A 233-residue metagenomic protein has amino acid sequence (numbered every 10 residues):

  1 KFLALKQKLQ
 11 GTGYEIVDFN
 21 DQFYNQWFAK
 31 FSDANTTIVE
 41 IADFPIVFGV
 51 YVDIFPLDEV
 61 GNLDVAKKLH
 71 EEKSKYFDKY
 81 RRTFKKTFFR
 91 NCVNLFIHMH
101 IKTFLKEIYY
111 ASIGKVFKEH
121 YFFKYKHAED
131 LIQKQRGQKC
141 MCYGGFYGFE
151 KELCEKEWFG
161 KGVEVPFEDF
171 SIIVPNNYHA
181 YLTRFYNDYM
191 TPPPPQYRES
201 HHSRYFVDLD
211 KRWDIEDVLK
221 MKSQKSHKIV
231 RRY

Functional and structural regions predicted by a protein language model:
F2-N62, R82-T83, R90-L95, K102-Y186 (+1 more regions): Conserved catalytic core of two-metal-ion nucleotidyltransferases
E59, E71-K73: Aromatic- and glycine-enriched beta-alpha-beta binding-site module
D64-L69: A short secondary-structure junction signal
Y76-K86: Non-catalytic, alpha-helical, charged scaffold/linker segments that couple or flank catalytic or architectural cores
